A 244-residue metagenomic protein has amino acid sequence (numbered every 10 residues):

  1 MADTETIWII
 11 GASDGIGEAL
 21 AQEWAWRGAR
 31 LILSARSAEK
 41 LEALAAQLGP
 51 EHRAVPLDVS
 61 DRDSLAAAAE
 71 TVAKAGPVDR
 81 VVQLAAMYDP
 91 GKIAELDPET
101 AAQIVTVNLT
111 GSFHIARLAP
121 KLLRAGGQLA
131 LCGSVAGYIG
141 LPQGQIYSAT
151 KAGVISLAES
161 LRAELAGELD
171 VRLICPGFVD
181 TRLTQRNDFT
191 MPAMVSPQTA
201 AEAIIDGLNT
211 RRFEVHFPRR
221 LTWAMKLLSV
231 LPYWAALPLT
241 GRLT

Functional and structural regions predicted by a protein language model:
S13-D14: Conserved glycine-rich cofactor-binding loop
R27-L44: Conserved glycine-rich Rossmann-like NAD(P)H-binding loop of the short-chain dehydrogenase/reductase
L48-D63: Rossmann-fold cofactor-recognition segment
K92-I93, D97-V105: Substrate-binding pocket helix/loop in short-chain dehydrogenase/reductase
A116, T150: Active-site helix of classical SDR
S134: Residue(s) in the substrate-gating loop at a strand-loop-helix junction that position the organic substrate next
L173-I174, F189-W223: C-terminal helical subdomain
